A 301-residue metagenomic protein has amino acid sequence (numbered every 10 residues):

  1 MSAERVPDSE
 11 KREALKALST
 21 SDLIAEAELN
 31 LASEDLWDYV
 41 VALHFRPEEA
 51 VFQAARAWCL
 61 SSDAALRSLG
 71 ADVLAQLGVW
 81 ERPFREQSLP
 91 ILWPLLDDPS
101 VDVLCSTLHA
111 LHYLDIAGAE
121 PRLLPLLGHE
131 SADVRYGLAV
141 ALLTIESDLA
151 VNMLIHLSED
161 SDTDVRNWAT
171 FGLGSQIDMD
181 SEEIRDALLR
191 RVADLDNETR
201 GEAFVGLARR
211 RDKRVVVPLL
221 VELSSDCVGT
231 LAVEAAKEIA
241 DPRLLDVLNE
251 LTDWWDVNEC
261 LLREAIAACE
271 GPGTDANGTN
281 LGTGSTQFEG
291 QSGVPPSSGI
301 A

Functional and structural regions predicted by a protein language model:
M1-G78, E238, T252-D253, R263-A301: N-terminal alpha-helical scaffold/docking segments in eukaryotic complex subunits
D8-A25, P47-L60, W80-D97, I116-G128 (+5 more regions): Amphipathic alpha-helical scaffolding segments comprising HEAT/armadillo-like alpha-solenoid repeats
A32-S33, A64-A65, V101-D102, A117 (+8 more regions): Alpha-helix N-cap/helix-start positions at coil->helix boundaries
W37, S68, C105-S106, Y136 (+5 more regions): Alpha-solenoid HEAT/ARM repeat scaffold
W93, T107, T163, W168-S181 (+2 more regions): Alpha-helical adaptor scaffolds
